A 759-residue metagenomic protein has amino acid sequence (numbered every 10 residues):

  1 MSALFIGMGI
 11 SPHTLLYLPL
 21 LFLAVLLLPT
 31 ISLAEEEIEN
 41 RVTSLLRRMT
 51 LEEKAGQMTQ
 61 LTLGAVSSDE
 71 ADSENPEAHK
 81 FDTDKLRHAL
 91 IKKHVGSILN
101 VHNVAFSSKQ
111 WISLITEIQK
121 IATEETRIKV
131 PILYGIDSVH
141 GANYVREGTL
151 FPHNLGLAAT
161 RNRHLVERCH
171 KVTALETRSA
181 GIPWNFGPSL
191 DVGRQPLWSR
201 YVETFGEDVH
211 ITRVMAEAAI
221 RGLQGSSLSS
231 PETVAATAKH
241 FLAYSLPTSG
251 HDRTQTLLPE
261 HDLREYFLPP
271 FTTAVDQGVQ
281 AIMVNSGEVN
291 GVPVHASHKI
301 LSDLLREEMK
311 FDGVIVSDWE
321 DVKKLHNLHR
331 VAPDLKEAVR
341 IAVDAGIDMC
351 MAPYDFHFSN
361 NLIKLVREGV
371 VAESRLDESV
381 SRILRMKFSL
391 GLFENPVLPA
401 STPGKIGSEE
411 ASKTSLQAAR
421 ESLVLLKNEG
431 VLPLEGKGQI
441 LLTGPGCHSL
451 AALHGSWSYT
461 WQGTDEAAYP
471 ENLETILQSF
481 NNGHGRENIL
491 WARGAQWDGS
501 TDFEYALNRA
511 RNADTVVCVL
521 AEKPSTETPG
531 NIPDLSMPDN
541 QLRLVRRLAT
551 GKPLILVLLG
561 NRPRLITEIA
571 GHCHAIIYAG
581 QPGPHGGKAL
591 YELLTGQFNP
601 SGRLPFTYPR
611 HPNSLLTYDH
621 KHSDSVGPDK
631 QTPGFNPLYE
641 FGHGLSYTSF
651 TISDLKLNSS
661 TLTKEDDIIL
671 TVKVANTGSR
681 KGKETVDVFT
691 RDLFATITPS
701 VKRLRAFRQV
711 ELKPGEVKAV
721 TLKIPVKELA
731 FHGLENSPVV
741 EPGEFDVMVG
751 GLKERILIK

Functional and structural regions predicted by a protein language model:
A3-P19: Bacterial N-terminal signal peptides that target proteins for export
L18-P29: Bacterial N-terminal signal peptides
T30-A730, V739-V749, K753-R755, K759: Glycoside hydrolase catalytic-domain context in secreted enzymes
E735-S737: Short proline/glycine-enriched turn/loop segments at secondary-structure junctions
